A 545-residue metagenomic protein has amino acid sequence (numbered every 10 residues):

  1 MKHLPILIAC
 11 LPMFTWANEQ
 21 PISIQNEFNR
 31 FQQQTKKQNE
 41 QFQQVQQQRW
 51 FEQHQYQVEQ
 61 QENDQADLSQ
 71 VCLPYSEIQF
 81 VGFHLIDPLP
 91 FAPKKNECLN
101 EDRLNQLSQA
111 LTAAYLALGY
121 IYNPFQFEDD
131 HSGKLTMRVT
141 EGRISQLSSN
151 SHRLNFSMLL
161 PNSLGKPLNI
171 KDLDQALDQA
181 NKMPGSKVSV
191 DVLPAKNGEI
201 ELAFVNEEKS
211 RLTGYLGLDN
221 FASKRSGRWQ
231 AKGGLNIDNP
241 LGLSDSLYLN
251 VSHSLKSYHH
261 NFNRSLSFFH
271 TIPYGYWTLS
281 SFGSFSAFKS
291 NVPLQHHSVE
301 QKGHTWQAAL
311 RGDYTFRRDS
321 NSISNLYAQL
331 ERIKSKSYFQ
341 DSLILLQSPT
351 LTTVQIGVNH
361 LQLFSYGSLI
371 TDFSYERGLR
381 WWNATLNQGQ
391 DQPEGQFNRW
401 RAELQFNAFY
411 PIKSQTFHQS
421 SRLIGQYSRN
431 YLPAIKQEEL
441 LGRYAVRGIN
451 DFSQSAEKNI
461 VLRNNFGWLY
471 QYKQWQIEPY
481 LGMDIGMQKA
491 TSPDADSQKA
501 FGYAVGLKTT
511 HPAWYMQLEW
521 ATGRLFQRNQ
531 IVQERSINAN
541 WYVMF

Functional and structural regions predicted by a protein language model:
N18-A222, S252-R264, L423: Periplasmic polypeptide-binding modules associated with outer-membrane biogenesis and secretion
V188, L212-G214, L241-L247, G275-S281 (+5 more regions): Repeated loop/turn-to-beta-strand initiation elements of outer-membrane beta-barrel proteins
V192, L216-N220, L247-H253, S281-A287 (+7 more regions): Transmembrane beta-barrel strands of outer-membrane/channel proteins
G198, G227-A231, F262-L266, H304-A308 (+6 more regions): Residues that define the transmembrane beta-barrel architecture of outer-membrane proteins
L235, L507-M516, Q533-F545: Outer-membrane beta-barrel "beta-signal"
I237-N239, I272, Y314-F316, H360-Q362 (+5 more regions): Residue-level signature of outer-membrane beta-barrel architecture
Y258-H360: Transmembrane beta-barrel wall of Gram-negative outer-membrane proteins
Y338, L343-M483, K489-T491, N529-I531 (+1 more regions): C-terminal outer-membrane beta-barrel translocator/porin domains of Gram-negative envelope proteins and their
